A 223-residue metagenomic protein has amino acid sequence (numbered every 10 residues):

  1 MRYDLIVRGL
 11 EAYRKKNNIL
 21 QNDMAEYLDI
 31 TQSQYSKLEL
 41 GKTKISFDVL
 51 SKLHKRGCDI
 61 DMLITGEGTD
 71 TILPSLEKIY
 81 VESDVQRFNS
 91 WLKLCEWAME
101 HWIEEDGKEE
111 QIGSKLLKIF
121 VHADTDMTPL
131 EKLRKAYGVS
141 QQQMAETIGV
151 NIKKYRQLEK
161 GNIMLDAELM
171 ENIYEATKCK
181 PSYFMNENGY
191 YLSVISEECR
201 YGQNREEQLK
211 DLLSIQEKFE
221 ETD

Functional and structural regions predicted by a protein language model:
M1-K16, K108-A136: A short, Lys/Arg-rich alpha-helix, primarily the initiator
R8-Y27, S83-V85, T128-T147, G202-E206: Short basic helix-loop element that most often maps to the first helix and adjoining turn of HTH DNA-binding modules
L10, M24-A25, Y35-L38, L63 (+4 more regions): Conserved hydrophobic/aromatic packing and binding residues within compact polymer-binding modules
A12, N22, E39-K42, K52 (+2 more regions): DNA-contacting interfaces and partner/effector-binding or oligomerization modules in DNA-centric proteins
L20, T31, S46, D59 (+4 more regions): Short coil turns linking two alpha-helices in DNA-binding domains
L28-I45, E67, G149-M164: Recognition helix of helix-turn-helix/homeodomain-like DNA-binding domains that insert into the DNA major groove
S46-I64, D166-Y183: DNA major-groove recognition helix of helix-turn-helix/homeodomain DNA-binding modules
T65-W102, M185-D223: Short, charged recognition helix plus adjacent turn of helix-turn-helix-like nucleic-acid-binding domains
